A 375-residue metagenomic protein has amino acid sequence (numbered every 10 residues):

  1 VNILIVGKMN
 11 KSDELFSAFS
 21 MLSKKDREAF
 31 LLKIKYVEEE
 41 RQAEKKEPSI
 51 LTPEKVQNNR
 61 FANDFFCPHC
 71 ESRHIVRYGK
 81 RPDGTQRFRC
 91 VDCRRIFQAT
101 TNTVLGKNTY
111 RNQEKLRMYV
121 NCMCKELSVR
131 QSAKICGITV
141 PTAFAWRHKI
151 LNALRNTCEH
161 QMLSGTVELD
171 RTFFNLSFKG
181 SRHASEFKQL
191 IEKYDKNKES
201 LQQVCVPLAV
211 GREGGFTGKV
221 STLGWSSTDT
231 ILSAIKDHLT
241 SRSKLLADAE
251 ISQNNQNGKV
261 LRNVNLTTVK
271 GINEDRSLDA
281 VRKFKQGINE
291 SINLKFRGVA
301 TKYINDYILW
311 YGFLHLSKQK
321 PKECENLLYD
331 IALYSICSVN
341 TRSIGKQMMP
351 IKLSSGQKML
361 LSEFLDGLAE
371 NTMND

Functional and structural regions predicted by a protein language model:
V1-D375: Residue-level recognition of single "structural anchor" positions that define or cap local secondary structure
